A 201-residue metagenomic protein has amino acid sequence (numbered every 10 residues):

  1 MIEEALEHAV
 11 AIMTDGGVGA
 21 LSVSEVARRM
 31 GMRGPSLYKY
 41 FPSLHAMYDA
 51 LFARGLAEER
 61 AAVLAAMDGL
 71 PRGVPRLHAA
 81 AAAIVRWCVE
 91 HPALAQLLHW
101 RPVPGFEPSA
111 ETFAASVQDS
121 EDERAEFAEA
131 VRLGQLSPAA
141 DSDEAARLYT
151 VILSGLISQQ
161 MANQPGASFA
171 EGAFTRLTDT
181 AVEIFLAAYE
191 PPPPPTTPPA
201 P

Functional and structural regions predicted by a protein language model:
M1-A9, V26, L51-G55, E59 (+2 more regions): Generic hydrophobic, amphipathic alpha-helix propensity
E4, I12-A46, A50: Helix-turn-helix
A5-M13, L21, G55, I84 (+1 more regions): Short hydrophobic clusters on alpha-helical segments that form packing/core surfaces in small helical domains
S22, Q96-H99, F106-E107, A139 (+2 more regions): Short, hydrophobic secondary-structure boundary micro-motifs
A50, L64-Q96, S116, S142 (+2 more regions): Hydrophobic alpha-helical connector segments
A57-R60, E107-Q135, D143-V151, G172 (+2 more regions): Amphipathic alpha-helical packing segments from all-alpha helical-bundle domains
R86-E90, E129, T150-S168, I184-P195: Amphipathic C-terminal alpha-helical segment
V89-A110, A125, S158-Q164: Amphipathic alpha-helical segments used for helix-helix packing
